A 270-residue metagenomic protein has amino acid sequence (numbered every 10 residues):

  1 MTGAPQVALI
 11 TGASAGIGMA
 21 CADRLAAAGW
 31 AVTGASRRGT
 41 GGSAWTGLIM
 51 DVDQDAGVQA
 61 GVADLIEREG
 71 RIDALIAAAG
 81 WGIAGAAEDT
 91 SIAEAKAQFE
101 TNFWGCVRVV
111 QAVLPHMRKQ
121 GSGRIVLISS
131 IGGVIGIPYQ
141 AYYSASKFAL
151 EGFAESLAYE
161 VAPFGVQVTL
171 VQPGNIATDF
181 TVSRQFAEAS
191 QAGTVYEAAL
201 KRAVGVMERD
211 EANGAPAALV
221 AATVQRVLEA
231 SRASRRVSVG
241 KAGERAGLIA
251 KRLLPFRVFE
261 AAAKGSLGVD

Functional and structural regions predicted by a protein language model:
S14-A15: Conserved glycine-rich cofactor-binding loop
S43-A56: Rossmann-fold cofactor-recognition segment
A86-A87, E94-K96: Substrate-binding pocket helix/loop in short-chain dehydrogenase/reductase
E88, I135-A141: Active-site loop immediately N-terminal to the catalytic Tyr-X3-Lys motif of short-chain dehydrogenase/reductase
V110, S146: Active-site helix of classical SDR
S130: Residue(s) in the substrate-gating loop at a strand-loop-helix junction that position the organic substrate next
P163-E211: C-terminal beta-strand-loop-alpha-helix "lid" module of Rossmann-like NAD(P)-dependent dehydrogenases
